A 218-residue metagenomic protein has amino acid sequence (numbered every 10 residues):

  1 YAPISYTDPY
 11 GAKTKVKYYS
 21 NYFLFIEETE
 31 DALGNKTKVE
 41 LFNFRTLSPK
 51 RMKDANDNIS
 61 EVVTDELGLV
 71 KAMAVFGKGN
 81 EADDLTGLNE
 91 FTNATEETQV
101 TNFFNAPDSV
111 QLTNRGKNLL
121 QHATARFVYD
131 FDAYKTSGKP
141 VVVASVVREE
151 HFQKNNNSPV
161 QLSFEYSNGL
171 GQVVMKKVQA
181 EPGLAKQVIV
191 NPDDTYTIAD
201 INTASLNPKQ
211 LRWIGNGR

Functional and structural regions predicted by a protein language model:
Y1-R218: Acidic, low-complexity segments
